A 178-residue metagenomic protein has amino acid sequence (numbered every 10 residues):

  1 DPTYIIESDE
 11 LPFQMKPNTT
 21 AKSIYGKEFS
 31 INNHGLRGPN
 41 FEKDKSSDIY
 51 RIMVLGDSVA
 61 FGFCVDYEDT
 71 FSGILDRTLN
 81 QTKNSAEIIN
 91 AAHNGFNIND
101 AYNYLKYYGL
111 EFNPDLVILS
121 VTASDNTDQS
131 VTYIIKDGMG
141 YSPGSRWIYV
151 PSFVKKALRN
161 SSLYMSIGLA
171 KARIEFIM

Functional and structural regions predicted by a protein language model:
D1-E7, I98-M178: Interaction-surface signature
D1-T78, T82-K83: Membrane/wall-proximal cationic-aromatic binding patches
R51-L55, I89, V117: Conserved beta-strand elements of the Class I
L55-G56, A92, T122: A secondary-structure boundary/capping signal
F61, N97-I98: Alpha-helix N-cap/loop-to-helix initiation residues
I89-N97: Short beta->alpha junction loops
